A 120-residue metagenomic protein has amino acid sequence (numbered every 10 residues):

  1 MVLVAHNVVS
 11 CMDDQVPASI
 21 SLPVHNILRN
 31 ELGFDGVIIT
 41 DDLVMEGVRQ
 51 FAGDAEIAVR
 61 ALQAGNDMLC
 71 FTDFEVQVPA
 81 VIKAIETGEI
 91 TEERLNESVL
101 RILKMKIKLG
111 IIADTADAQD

Functional and structural regions predicted by a protein language model:
M1-K83, T91-R94: Second-shell residues forming the walls of enzyme active-site clefts
T87-D114: Mid-to-C-terminal alpha-helical segments outside catalytic/metal-binding sites
A116-A118: Extracellular/periplasmic ectodomains of large secreted or surface enzymes and adhesion receptors
